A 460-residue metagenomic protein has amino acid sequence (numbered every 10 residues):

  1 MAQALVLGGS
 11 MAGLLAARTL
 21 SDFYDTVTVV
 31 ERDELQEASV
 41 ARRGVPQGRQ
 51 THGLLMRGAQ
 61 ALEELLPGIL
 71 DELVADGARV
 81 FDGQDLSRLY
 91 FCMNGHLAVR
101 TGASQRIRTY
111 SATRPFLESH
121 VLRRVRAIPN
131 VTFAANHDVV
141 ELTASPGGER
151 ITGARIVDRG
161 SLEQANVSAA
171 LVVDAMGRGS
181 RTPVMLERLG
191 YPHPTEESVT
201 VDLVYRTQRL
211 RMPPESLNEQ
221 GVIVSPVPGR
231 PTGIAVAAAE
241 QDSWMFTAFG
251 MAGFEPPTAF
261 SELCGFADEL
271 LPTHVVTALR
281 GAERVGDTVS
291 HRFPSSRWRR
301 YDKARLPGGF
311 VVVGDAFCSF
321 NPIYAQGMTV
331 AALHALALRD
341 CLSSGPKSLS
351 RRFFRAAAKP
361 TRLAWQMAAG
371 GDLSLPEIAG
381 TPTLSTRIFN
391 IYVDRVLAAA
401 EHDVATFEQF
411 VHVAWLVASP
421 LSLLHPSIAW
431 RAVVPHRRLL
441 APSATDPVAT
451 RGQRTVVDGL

Functional and structural regions predicted by a protein language model:
A2-D33: N-terminal Rossmann-like FAD-binding beta1-loop-alpha1 element of flavoenzymes
T19, A38-F91: N-terminal FAD cofactor-binding segment of flavoenzymes
V29-V30, V172, V313: Generic enzyme active-site microenvironment
G53-L54, A103-R123, R181, P257-T258: Short beta-strand to alpha-helix junction loop
M93-R114, I151-G153, F249-M251: Helix-loop-beta segment of a Rossmann-like dinucleotide-binding subdomain
A127-F266, L270-P272: Predominantly flavin-linked oxidoreductase catalytic cores and closely associated redox partners
E255-A337, C341-A364: FAD/FMN-dependent oxidoreductases across multiple families
R339-L460: C-terminal helical "tail/cap" subdomain of flavin- and related membrane-associated enzymes
